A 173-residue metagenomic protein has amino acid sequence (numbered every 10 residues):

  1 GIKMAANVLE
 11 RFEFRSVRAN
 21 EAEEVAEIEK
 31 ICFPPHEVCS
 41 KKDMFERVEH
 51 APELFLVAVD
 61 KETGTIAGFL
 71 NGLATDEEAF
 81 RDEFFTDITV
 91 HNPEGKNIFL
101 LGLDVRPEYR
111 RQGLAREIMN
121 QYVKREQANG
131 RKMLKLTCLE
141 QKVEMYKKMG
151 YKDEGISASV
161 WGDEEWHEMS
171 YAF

Functional and structural regions predicted by a protein language model:
G1-K3: Short, Lys/Arg-enriched N-terminal segments with co-localized hydrophobic residues within the first ~10-30 amino acids
R11-V25: A short beta-loop-alpha structural element at the N-terminal edge of CoA-dependent acyl/N-acetyltransferase catalytic
R18, K132, L139-E140, M149 (+1 more regions): C-terminal "cap" of GNAT-fold acetyltransferases
P34-E62, F69-V90: Active-site rim helix/loop that mediates acceptor-substrate recognition in acyltransferases
T65-D104, R110, S157-W166: Conserved acyl-donor/pantetheine-binding loop and adjacent beta-alpha core of acyl/acetyltransferases and related
I98, M119, K124-L139: Conserved GNAT acetyl-CoA-binding A-motif
L101, E108-R110, N129, K135 (+1 more regions): Acidic/histidine-enriched, beta-strand-rich ligand/metal-binding domains
V105, R111-K124: Conserved acetyl-CoA-binding loop-helix of GNAT-fold acetyltransferases
